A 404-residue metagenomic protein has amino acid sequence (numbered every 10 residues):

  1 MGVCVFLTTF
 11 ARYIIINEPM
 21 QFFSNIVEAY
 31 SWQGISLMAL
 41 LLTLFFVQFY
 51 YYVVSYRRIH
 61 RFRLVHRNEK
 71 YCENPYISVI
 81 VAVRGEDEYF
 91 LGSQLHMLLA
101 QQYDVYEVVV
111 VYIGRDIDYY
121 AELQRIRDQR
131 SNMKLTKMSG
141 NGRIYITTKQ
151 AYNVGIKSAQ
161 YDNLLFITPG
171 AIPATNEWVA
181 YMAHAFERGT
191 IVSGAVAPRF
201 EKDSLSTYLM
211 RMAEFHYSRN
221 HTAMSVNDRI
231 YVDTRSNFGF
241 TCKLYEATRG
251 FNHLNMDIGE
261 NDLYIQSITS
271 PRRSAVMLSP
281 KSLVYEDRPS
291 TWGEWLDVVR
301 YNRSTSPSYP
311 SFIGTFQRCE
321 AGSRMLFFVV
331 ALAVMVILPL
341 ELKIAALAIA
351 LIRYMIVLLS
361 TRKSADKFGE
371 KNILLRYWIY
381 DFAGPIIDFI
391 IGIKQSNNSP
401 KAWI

Functional and structural regions predicted by a protein language model:
I14-K70: N-terminal membrane-anchoring/stem segments of glycan-assembly enzymes
P75-I80, E107: Cell-envelope/extracellular polymer assembly enzymes that use nucleotide-activated donors
H96-V105: Short, acidic, metal-binding catalytic loop of nucleotide-sugar glycosyltransferases
G140-T147, A151, G155, Y161 (+4 more regions): Long helical/loop segments within the catalytic core of UDP-sugar-dependent glycosyltransferases, especially the large
L164: Short aromatic/hydrophobic "clamp" motif used to bind/position activated sugar donors
P169-H184: Acidic donor-binding/catalytic loop of UDP-sugar-dependent glycosyltransferases, especially processive GT2
S193, A197-Y217, E246, N252-G314: Catalytic donor/gating beta->alpha subdomain of glycosyltransferases that bind UDP-sugars
R324-S399: Membrane-embedded multi-pass helical conduit in multi-pass membrane proteins, especially envelope-biosynthetic
